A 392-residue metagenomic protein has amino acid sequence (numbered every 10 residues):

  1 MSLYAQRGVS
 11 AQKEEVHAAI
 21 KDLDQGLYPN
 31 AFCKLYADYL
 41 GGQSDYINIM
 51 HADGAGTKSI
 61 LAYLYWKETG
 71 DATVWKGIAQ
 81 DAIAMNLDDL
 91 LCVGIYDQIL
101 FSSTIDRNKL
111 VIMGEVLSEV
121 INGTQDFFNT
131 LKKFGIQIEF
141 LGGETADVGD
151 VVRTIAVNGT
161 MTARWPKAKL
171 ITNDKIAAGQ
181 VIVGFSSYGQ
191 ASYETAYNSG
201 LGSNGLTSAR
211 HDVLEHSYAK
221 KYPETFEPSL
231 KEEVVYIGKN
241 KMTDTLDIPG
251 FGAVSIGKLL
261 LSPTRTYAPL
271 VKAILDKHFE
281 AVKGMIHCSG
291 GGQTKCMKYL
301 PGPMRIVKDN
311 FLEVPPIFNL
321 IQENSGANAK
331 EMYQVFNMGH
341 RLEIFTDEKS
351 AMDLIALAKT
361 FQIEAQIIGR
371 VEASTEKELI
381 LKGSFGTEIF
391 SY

Functional and structural regions predicted by a protein language model:
M1-Y392: Helix-biased detector of long, well-ordered alpha-helical tracts
